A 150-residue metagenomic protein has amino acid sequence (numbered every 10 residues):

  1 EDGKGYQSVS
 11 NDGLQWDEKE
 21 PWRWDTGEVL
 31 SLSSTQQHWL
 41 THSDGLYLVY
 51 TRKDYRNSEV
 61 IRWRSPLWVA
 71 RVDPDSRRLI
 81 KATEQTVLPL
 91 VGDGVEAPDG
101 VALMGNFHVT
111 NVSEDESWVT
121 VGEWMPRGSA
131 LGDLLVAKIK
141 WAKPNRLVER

Functional and structural regions predicted by a protein language model:
E1-S31, S43, R52-D99, E114 (+1 more regions): Beta-rich carbohydrate-recognition and catalytic domains
T35-H38, D99-V101, G105-T110: Beta-propeller and closely related beta-sheet repeat lectin domains
Y47: A contiguous pocket-lining binding segment that forms or flanks enzyme active sites
